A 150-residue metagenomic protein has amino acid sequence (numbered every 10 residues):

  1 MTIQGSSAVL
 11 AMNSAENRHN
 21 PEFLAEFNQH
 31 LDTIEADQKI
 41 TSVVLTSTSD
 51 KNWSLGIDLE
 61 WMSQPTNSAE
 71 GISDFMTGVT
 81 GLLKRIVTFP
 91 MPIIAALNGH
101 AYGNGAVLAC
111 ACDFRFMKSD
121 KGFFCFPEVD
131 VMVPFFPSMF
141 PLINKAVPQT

Functional and structural regions predicted by a protein language model:
M1-T46, K84: Conserved CoA-thioester-binding segment of acyl-CoA-metabolizing enzymes
H30-T33, D74, G78-P90: Catalytic-core regions built around general acid/base machinery
S47-G81: Glycine- (often His-adjacent) and acidic-residue-rich active-site loop that binds/positions the CoA thioester
T88-A95, Q149-T150: Short beta-strand/loop segments at the ligand-binding rim of alpha/beta enzyme cores
A96-Y102: Glycine-rich beta-to-alpha transition loops that act as phosphate-gripper elements at the mouths of alpha/beta enzyme
Y102-T150: CoA-thioester-processing core
